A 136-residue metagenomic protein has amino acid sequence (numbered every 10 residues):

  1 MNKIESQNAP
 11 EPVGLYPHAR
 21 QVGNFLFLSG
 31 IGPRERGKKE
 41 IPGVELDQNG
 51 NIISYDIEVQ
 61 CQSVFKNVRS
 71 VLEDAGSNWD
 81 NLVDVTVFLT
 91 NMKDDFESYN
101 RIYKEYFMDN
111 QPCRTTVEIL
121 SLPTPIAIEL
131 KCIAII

Functional and structural regions predicted by a protein language model:
M1-I136: Short, polar/acidic, helix-capping and beta-turn segments at strand->helix junctions that line the mouths
